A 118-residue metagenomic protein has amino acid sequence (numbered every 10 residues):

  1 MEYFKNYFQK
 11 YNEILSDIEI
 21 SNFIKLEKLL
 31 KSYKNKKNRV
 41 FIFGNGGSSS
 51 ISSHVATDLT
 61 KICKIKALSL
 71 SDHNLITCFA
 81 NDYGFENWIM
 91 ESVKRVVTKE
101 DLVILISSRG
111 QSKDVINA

Functional and structural regions predicted by a protein language model:
M1-I18: Generic N-terminal amphipathic, Lys/Arg-enriched alpha-helix
F4, F23-L26, S52: Hydrophobic packing residues in well-ordered alpha-helices of helical domains and bundles
S16-K36: A short, well-structured juxtamembrane/interface segment
K31-T98, L102: Glycine-rich, small/polar surface segments that engage phosphate groups of diverse ligands
S48-H54, Q111-A118: Short glycine/serine/threonine-rich phosphate/pyrophosphate-binding segments that cradle anionic phosphate groups
M90-R95, S108-I116: Glycine-rich, anion-gripping cofactor-binding loops and their flanking helix/strand elements in enzyme active sites
